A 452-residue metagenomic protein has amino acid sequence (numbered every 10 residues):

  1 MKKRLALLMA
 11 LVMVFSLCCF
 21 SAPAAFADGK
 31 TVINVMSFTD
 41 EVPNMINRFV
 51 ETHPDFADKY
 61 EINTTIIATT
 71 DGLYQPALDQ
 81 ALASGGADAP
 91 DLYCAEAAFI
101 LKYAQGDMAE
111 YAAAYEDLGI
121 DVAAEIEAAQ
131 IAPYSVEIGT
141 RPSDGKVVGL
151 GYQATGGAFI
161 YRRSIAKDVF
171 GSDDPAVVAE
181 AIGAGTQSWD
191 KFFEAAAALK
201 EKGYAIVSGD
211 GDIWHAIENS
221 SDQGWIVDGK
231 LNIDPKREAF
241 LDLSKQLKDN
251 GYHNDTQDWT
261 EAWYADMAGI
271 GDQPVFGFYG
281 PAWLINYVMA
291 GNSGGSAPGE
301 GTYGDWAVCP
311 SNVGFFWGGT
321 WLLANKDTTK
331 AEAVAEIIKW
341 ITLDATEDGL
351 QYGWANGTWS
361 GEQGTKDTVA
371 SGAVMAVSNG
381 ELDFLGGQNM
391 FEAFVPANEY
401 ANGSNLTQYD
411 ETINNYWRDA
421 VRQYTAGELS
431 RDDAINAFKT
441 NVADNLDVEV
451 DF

Functional and structural regions predicted by a protein language model:
R4-A6, C18-Q105, A124, A345-Y352 (+2 more regions): Conserved N-terminal structural module of periplasmic/extracytoplasmic solute-binding proteins
M9, M13-L17: Hydrophobic core
F26, E110-A112, E116-D117, N286 (+3 more regions): Mature extracytoplasmic/periplasmic domains
T31, D58-Y60, T64, A83-G86 (+4 more regions): Extracytoplasmic/periplasmic substrate-recognition and gating elements
Q75-A89, Q105-G106, A166, F193-L199 (+3 more regions): Short helices/loops that flank or line small-molecule/ion binding pockets
A95-A158, E300-C309: Hinge/lid segment of periplasmic solute-binding proteins
E137-F159, G183-N232, K236-E238, Q273: Extracytoplasmic/periplasmic solute-binding protein
K191-K200, D228-A262, M289, T302-A307: Glycine-centered hinge/linker elements that transmit conformational signals in sensory and ligand-binding systems
